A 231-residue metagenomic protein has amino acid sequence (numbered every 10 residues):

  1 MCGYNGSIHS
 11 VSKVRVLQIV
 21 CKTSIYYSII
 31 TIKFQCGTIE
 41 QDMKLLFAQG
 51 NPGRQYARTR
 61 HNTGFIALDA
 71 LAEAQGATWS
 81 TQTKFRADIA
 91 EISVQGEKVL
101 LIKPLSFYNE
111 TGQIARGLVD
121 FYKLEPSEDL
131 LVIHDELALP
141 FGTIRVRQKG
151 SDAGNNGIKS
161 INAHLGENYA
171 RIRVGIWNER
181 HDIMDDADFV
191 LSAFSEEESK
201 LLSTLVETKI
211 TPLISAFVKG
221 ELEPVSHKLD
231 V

Functional and structural regions predicted by a protein language model:
I8-V11, V20, Y26: Intrinsically disordered, low-complexity segments enriched in serine/threonine/proline/glycine and often basic
I25-D42: Short, Lys/Arg-enriched N-terminal segments with co-localized hydrophobic residues within the first ~10-30 amino acids
T38-K149, K159, A163-A170, E179-D185 (+2 more regions): Nucleotide and nucleotide-moiety/phosphate-recognizing core
G154-G157: Hydrophobic alpha-helical segments within soluble ligand-binding/sensing domains
D188-L202, P212: Active-site-adjacent mobile loop/cap segments within catalytic or ligand-binding domains
